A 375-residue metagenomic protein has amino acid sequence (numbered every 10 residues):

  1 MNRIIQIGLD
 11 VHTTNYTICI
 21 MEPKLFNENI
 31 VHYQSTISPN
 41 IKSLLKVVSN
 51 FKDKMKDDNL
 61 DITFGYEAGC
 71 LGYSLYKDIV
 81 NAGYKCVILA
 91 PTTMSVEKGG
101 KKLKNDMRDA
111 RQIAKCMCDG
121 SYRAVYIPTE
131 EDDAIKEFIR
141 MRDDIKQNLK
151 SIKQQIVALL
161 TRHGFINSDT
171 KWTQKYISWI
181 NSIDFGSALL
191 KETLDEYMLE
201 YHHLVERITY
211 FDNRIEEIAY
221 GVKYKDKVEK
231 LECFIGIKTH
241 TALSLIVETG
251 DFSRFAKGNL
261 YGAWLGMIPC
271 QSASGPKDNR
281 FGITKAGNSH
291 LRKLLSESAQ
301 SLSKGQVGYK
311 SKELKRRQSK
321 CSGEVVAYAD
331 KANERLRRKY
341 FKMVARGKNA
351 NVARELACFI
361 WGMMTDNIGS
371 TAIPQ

Functional and structural regions predicted by a protein language model:
M1-F185, K304, K312, R346: Phosphate- and other anionic-substrate recognition elements at nucleic-acid/protein interfaces
L103, R108, K191, I283-H290 (+1 more regions): Structural motif
S121, P269, A299, S303 (+1 more regions): Short alpha-helix boundary/capping elements
D143-K230, S319: Glycine-rich, often acidic, oxyanion-interacting loops/wings at catalytic, nucleic-acid, or phospho-protein interfaces
E229-C233, T239, S244-R346: Phosphate-backbone recognition surface of nucleic-acid-processing proteins
R338-Q375: Basic, amphipathic alpha-helical segments enriched in Lys/Arg and hydrophobic/aromatic residues
